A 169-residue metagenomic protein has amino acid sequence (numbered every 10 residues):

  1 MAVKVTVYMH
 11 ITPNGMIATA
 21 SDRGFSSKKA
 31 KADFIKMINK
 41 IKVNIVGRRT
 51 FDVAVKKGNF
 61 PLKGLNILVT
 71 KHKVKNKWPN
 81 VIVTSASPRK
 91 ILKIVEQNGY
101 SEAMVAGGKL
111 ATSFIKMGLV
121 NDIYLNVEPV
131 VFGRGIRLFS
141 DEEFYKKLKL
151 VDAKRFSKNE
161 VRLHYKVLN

Functional and structural regions predicted by a protein language model:
M1-N169: Enzymes that bind and transform nitrogen-containing heteroaromatic metabolites
